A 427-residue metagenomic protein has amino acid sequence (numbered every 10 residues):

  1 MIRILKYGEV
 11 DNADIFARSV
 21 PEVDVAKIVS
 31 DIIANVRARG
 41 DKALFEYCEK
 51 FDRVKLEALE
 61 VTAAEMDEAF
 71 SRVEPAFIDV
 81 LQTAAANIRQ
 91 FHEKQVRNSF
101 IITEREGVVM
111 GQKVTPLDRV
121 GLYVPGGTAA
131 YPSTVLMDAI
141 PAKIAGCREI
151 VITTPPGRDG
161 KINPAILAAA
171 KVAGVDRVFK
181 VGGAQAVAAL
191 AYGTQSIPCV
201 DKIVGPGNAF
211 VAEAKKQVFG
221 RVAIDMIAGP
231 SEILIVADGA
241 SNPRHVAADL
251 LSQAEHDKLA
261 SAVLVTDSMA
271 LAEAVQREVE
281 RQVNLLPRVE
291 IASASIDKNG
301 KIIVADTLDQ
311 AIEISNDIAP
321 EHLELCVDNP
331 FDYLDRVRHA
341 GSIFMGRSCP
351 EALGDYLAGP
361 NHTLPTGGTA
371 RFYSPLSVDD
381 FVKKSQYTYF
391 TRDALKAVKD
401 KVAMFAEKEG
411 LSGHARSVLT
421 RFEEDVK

Functional and structural regions predicted by a protein language model:
M1-D118: N-terminal Rossmann-like NAD(P)+-binding subdomain of aldehyde/semialdehyde dehydrogenases
R3-G8, R177-G182, I302-T307: Short acidic-hydrophobic, aromatic-tinged amphipathic segments that line or gate anion-handling sites
T103-A168: Conserved small-residue-rich beta-alpha loop and adjacent elements that most often cradle the phosphate/pyrophosphate
R148-R158, A262-S268, V275, G346: Short internal beta-strands
G174-H245, D249-S252, H256-S261: Conserved NAD(P)+-binding/catalytic subdomain of aldehyde/semialdehyde dehydrogenases
M226-K298, I302: A conserved active-site cap/scaffold subdomain adjacent to cofactor or substrate pockets
D317-K427: C-terminal core of ALDH-fold dehydrogenases
